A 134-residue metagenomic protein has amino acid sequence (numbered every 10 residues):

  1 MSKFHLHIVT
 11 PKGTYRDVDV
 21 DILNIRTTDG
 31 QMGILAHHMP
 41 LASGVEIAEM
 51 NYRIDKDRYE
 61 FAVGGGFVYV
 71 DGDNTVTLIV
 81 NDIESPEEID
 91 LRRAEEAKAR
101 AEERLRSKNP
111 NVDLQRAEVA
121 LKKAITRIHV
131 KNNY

Functional and structural regions predicted by a protein language model:
M1-G13: Extreme N-terminal tail/first-helix region
H5-H7, H37-H38, H129: Histidine (H) residue identity feature
T10-E96, R100: Compact, glycine-rich, soluble single-domain proteins
E84-Y134: Acidic/glycine-rich phosphate/pyrophosphate-binding loops and surrounding catalytic core that coordinate Mg2+
